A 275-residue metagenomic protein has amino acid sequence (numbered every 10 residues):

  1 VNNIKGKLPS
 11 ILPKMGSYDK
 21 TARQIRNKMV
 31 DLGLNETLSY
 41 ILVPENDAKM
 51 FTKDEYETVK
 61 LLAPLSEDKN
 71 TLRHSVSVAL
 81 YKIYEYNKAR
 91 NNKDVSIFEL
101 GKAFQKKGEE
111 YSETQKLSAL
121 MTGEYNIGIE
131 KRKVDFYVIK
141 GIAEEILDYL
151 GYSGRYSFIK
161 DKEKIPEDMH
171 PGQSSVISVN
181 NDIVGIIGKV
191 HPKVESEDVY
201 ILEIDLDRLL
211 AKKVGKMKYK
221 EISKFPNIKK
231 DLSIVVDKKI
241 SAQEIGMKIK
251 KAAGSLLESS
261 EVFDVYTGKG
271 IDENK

Functional and structural regions predicted by a protein language model:
V1-N3, A48, E130-K275: A carboxyl-terminal module marker
V1-V95: Extended, well-folded interaction surfaces typified by the phenylalanyl-tRNA synthetase beta subunit core
G6-G16, K60-P64, E113-E130, S175-I177 (+2 more regions): Short, hydrophobic beta-strand segments
I11-D19, S66-H74, R90, E109-E110 (+3 more regions): Hydrophobic alpha-helical scaffolding
M29, E109-E110, K116-Y125, K133 (+2 more regions): Flexible, acidic glycine-rich loops studded with aromatic residues
T37, L42-N46, H74-L120, I201-G215 (+1 more regions): Conserved alpha/beta core surface patches that mediate binding of polyanionic ligands
D54-Y56, S112-T114, G172: Short, solvent-exposed loop/turn segments at the edges of secondary structure
Y86-N92, Y125-I127, S153: Short helix-capping/linker segments at secondary-structure and domain boundaries
